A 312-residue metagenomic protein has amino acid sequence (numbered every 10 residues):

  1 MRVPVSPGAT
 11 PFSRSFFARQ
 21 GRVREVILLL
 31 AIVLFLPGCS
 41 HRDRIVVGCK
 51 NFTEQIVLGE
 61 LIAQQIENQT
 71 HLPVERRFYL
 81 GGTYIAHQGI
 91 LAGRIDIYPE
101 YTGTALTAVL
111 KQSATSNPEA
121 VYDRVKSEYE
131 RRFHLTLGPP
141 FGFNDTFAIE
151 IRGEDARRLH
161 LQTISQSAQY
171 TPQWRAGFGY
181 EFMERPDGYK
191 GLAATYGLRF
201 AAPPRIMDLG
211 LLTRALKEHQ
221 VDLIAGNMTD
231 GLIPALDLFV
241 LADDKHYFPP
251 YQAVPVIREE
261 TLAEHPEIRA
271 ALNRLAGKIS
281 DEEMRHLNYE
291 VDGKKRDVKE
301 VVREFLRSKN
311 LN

Functional and structural regions predicted by a protein language model:
L36-G38: C-terminal motif of bacterial Sec signal peptides marking the signal peptidase cleavage site
R42-Q55, L72-F78, P172-G177: Short, well-ordered beta-strand elements
I62-T70, I164-A202, E304-L311: Ligand-binding cleft/hinge of the Venus flytrap
P73-Q88, Y180, A202-R214: Short helix-initiation/N-cap motifs at beta->coil->alpha
L91-E100, T171-W174, G191, L216-G226: Alpha-to-beta junction loops
V109-G138, E218-Q220, L232-H246: Ligand-binding "clamshell"
V121-R175, E259, G277-D281: A conserved helix-loop-strand patch within extracytoplasmic ligand-binding domains of the periplasmic binding
D187-G188, A193-L198, E267-N312: An extracytoplasmic/periplasmic, membrane-proximal ligand-sensing/linker region
